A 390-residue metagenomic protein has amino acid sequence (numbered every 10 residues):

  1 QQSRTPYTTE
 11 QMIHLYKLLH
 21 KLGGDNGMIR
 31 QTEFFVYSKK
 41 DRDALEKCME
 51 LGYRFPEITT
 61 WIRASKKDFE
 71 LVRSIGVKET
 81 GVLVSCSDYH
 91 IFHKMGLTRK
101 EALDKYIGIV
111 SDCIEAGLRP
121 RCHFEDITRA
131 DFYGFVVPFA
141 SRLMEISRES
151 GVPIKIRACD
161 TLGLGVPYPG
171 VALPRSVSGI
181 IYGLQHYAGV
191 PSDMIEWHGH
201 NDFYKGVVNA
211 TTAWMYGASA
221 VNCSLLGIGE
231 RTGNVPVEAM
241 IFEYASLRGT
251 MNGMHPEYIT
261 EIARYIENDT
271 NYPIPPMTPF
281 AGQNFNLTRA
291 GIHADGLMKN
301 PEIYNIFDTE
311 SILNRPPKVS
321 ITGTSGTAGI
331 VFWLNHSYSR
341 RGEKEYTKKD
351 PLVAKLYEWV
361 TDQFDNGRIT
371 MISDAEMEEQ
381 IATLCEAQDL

Functional and structural regions predicted by a protein language model:
Q2-G27, K47-L51, K66-P191, T211 (+1 more regions): Alpha/beta enzyme core
Q2-T5, F34-F35, I58, I62 (+12 more regions): Hydrophobic alpha-helical scaffolding
T9-I13, L103, A130-Y133, V137 (+12 more regions): Conserved structured core elements
K17-D25, E50-Y53, S111-L118, S141-E149 (+7 more regions): Generic secondary-structure signature for well-ordered alpha-helical cores
T32, V36-W61, S65-L71: N-terminal active-site wall of soluble small-molecule enzyme domains
E33-F35, T59-R63, G81-L83, R121-E125 (+3 more regions): A cross-family glycoside hydrolase active-site/sugar-binding cleft signature
L162-N305: Catalytic alpha/beta core domains of metabolic enzymes, predominantly
G249-L390: A mid-to-C-terminal "edge-of-domain" accessory segment
